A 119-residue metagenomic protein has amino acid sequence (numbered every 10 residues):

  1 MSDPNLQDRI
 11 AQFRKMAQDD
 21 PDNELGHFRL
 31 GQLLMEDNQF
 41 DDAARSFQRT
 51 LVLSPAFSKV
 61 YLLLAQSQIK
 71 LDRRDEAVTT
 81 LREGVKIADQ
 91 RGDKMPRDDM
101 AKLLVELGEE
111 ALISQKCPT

Functional and structural regions predicted by a protein language model:
M16, R49-T50, G84: Canonical positions in the second alpha-helix
